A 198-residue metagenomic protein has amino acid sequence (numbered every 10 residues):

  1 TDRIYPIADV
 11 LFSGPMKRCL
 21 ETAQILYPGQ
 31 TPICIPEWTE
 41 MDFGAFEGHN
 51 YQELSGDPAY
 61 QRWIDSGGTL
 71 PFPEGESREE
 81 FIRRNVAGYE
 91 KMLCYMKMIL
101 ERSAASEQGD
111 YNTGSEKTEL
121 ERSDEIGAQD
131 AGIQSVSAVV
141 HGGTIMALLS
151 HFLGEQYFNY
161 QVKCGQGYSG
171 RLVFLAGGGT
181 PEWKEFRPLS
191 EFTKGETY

Functional and structural regions predicted by a protein language model:
T1-Q30: Active-site-proximal alpha-helix that buttresses catalytic centers in soluble enzyme cores
D2, I82, V86-K97, E101: Generic structural signal for well-ordered alpha-helical scaffold segments
D9, I133-G142: Generic beta-sheet signal
S13-G14, R83, V139-V140: Short beta-strand scaffold positions
K17-C19, G88, T144-I145: Alpha-helix capping/helix-boundary segments
I25, A147-H151: Active-site signature of alpha/beta-hydrolase-fold catalytic machinery across serine- and Asp/Cys-nucleophile hydrolases
L26-V86, Y198: Phosphate-handling substructures
G44-Q52, C94, M98-S103, G109-G114 (+2 more regions): Acidic, low-complexity terminal tails and accessory targeting/binding regions of phosphate-metabolizing enzymes
